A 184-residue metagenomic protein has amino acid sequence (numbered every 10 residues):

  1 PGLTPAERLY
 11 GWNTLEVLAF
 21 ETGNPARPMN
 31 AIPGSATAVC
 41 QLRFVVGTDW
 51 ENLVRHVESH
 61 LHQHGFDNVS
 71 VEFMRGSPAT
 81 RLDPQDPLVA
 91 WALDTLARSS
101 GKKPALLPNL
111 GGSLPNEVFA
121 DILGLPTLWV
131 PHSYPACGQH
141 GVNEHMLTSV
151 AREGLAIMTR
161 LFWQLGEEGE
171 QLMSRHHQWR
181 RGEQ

Functional and structural regions predicted by a protein language model:
P1-R27, A31-S35, W50-R55, N68-Q184: An extended, acidic, His-containing surface patch that forms the Zn2+-binding/catalytic region of metallohydrolases
G34-L42: Oligomerization/assembly interface segments of phage tail-like spikes and tubes
L42-W50: A generic structural motif
E58-D67: A common structural junction motif
